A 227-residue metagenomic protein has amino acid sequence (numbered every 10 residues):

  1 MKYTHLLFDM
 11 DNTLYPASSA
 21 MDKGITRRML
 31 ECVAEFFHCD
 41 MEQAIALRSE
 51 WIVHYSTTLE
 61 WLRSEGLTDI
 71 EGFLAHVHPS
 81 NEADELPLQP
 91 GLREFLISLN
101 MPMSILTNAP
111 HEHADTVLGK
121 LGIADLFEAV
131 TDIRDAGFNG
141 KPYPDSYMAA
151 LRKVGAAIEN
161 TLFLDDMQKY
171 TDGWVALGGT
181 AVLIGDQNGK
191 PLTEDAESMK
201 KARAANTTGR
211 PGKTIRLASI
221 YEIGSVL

Functional and structural regions predicted by a protein language model:
M1-Y3, I97, P110-H111, D115-L227: Asp-based, Mg2+/Mn2+-dependent phosphohydrolase catalytic module
K2-R93, E112: N-terminal helical cap/lid subdomain that shapes the substrate entry/recognition surface in HAD-like hydrolases
F8, P16, I105-T107, L183: Hydrophobic residues in well-ordered beta-strands that form the structural core
T13, T107, T161: Ser/Thr-centric signal marking residues that sit in or immediately flank functional binding/regulatory motifs
A34, R63, E82, S104 (+3 more regions): Short, flexible active-site loop motifs that bind/organize anionic cofactors or intermediates
L88, L106, N139: Residue-level marker of regulatory loop/turn positions in helix-turn-helix DNA-binding domains and in histidine
